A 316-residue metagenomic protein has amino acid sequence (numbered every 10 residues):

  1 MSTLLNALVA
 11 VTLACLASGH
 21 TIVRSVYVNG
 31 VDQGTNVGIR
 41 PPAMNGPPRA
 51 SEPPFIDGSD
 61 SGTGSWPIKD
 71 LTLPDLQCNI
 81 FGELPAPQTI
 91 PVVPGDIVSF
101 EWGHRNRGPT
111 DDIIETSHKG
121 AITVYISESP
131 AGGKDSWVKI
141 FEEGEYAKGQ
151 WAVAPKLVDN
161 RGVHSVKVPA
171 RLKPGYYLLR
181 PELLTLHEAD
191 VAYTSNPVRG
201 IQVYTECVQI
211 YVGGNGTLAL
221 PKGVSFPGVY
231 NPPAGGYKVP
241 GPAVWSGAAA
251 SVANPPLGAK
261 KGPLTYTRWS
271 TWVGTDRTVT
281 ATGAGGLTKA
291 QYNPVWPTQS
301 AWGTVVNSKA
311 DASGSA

Functional and structural regions predicted by a protein language model:
S2-A7, C15-I122, E128-V163, H187-A316: Peripheral, solvent-exposed domain-edge segments that often transition into intrinsically disordered/low-complexity
D96, G175-Y176: Surface-exposed loop/turn positions
V168, K173-G175, Y193: A glycine-anchored, Pro-Gly-centered beta-turn/N-cap motif
Y177-P181: A short tyrosine-centered beta-strand micro-motif
L183-T185: Surface-exposed loop/turn motifs at beta-strand-loop junctions within extracellular Ig-like and Fibronectin type III
